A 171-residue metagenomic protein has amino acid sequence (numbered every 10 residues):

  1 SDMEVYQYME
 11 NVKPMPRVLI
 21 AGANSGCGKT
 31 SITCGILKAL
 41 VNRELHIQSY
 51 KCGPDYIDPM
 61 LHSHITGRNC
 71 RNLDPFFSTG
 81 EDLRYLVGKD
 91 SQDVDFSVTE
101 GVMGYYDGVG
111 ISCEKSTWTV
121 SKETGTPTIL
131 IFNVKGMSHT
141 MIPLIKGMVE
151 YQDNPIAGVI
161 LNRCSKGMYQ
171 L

Functional and structural regions predicted by a protein language model:
D2-V12: Pre-Walker A adenine-sensing motif
E10-C27, S31, L37-T124, F132-P155 (+1 more regions): ATP-dependent carboxylate-amine ligase catalytic core
L130-N133, I160-N162: Conserved beta-strand segments of the P-loop GTPase G domain that flank and frequently precede/overlap
